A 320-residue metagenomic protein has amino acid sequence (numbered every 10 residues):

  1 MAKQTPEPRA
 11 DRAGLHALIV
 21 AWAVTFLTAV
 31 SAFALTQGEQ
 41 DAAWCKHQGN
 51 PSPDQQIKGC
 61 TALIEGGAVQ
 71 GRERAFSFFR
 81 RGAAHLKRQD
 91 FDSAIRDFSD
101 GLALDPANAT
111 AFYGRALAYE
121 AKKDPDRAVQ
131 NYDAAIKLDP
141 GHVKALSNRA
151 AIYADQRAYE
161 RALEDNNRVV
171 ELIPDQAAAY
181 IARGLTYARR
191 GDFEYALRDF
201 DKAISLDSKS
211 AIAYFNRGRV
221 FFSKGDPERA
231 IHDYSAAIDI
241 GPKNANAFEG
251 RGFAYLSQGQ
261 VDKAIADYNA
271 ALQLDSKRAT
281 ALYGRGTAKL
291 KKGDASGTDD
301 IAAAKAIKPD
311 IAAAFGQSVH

Functional and structural regions predicted by a protein language model:
A2-E7, G14, I19-H320: Alpha-helical tetratricopeptide repeat
